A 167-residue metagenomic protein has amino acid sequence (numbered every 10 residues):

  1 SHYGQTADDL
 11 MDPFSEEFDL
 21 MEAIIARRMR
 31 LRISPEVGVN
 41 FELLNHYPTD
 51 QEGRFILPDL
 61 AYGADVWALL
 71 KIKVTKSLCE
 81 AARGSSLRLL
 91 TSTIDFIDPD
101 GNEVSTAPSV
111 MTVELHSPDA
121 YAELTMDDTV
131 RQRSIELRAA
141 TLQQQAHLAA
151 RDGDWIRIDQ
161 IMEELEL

Functional and structural regions predicted by a protein language model:
S1-N102: Acidic, polar loop-rich interaction surfaces within structured domains
K76-L167: Long, acidic serine/threonine- and proline-rich intrinsically disordered regions
